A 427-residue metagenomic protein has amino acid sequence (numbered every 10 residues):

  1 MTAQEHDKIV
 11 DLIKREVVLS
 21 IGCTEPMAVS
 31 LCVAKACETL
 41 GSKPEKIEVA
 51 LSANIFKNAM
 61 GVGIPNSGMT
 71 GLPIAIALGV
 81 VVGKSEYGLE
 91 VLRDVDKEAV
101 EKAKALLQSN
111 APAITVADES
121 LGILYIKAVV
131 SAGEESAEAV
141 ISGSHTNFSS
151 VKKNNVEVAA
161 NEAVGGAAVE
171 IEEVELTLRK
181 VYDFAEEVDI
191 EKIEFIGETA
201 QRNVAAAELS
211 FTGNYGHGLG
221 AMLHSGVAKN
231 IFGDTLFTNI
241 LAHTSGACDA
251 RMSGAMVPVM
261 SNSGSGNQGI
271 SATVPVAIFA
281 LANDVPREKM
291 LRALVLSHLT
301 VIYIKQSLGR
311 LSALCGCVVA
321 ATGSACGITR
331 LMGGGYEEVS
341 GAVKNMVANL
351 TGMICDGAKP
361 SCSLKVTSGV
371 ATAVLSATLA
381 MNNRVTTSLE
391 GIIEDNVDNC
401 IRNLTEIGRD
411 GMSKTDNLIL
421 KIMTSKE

Functional and structural regions predicted by a protein language model:
M1-M27, L40-K46, L51-G63: N-terminal alpha-helical transmembrane segments of multi-pass membrane transport and channel/translocase proteins
L19-K35, V257-V274, G316-V319: Conserved phosphate/anionic-ligand binding catalytic regions in large, soluble enzymes, centered on
S20-T24, N54-I55, S142-T146, V151-N154 (+7 more regions): A structural signal for small-residue-enriched, beta-sheet-centric alpha/beta enzyme cores and oligomeric scaffold folds
P26-S42, G269-V285, A325-G333: Alpha-helical support elements that line or immediately flank enzyme active sites and cofactor-binding pockets
K43-I47, Y87-L92, A113-T115, E191-G197 (+7 more regions): Flexible, glycine/charged-enriched surface loops at secondary-structure junctions
E45-L89, V100-A113, K289-E337, A342 (+1 more regions): A structural-propensity feature for long, helix-poor, extended segments
Q108-G254, I419-E427: Signature of multi-pass transmembrane helix bundles
N230-D234, T238, R251-D284: Membrane-embedded translocation segments of transport machinery
